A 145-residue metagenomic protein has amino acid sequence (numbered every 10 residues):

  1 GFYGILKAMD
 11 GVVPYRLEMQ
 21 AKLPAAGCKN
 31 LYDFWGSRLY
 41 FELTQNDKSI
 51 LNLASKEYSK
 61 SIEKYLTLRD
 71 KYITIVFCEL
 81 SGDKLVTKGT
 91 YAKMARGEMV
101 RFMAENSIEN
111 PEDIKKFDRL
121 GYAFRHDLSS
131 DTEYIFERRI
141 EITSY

Functional and structural regions predicted by a protein language model:
G1-S130, I135-Y145: Internal, well-folded beta-alpha domain core
